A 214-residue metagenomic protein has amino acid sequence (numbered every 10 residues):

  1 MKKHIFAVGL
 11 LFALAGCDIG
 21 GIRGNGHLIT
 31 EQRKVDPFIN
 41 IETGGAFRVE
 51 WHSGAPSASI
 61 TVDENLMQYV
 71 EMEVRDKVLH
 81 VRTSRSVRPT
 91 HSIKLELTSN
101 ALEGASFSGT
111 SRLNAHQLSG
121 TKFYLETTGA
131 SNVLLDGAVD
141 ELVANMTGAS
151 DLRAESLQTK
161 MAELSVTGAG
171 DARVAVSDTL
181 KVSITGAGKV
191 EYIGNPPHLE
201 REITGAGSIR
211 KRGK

Functional and structural regions predicted by a protein language model:
I5, G9-L11, C17-S108, R112-E126 (+5 more regions): Acidic (Asp/Glu) and glycine-rich low-complexity loops/linkers that are typically intrinsically disordered
H27-L28, T110-S111, A130, A169 (+1 more regions): Short, recurring structural edge motifs at helix starts
R48, R112, N132, D151 (+1 more regions): Histidine-centered metal-chelating micro-motifs
L135-K214: Short, surface-exposed interaction patches in beta-rich subdomains that mediate adhesion/assembly near membranes
